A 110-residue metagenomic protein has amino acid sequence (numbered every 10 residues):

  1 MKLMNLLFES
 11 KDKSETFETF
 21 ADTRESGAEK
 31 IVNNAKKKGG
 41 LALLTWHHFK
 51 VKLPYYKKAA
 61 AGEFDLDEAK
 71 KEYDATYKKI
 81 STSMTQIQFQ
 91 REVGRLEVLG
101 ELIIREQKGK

Functional and structural regions predicted by a protein language model:
L3-E9, E18, E68, E106: Proteolytic processing junctions in secreted/extracellular precursors, especially proprotein convertase/trypsin-like
E9-K52: Short terminal alpha-helical segments
A21, L44-F49, A61-Y77, E92: Short amphipathic alpha-helical heptad-repeat segments
A28, T45, E72, V98-G100: Amphipathic alpha-helical segments in structured regions that serve as interaction surfaces
G39-G40, D65-L66, T85: Intrinsically disordered, low-complexity coil/linker segments enriched for acidic/polar and small residues
Y56, E63, S83-Q86, V93: Heptad-repeat register of long alpha-helical coiled-coils used for dimerization/oligomerization in large scaffolding
K79, Q86-Q107: Short, charge-rich amphipathic interface segments used for partner binding and complex assembly
